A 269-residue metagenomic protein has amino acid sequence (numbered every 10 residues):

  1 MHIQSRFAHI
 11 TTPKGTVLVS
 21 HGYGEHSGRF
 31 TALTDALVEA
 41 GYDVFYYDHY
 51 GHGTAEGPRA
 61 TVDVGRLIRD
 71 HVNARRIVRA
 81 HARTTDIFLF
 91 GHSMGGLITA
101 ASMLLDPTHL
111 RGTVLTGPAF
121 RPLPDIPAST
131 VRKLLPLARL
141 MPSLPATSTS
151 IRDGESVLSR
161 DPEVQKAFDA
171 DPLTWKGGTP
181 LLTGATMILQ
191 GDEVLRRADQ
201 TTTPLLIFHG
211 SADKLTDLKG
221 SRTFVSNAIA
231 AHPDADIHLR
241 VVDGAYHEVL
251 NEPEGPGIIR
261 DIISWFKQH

Functional and structural regions predicted by a protein language model:
G22-E25, S211: Active-site glycine-rich loops that stabilize anionic/oxyanionic intermediates across multiple enzyme folds
G24-S27, G53-A82, D86, I258: Catalytic nucleophile-loop/oxyanion-hole region of alpha/beta-hydrolase and closely related hydrolase-like folds
T34-P58: Conserved alpha/beta-hydrolase
M94-T179: Alpha/beta-hydrolase-fold enzymes
T201, I207-H209, D213: Short beta-strand/loop motif that positions the catalytic acidic residue of the alpha/beta-hydrolase fold
T203, D217-N227: Short alpha-helix in the alpha/beta-hydrolase fold that links the catalytic acid
A212-T216, E248: Acidic catalytic loop of the alpha/beta-hydrolase fold
A231-H269: Catalytic active-site module of serine/aspartate enzymes centered on a nucleophile-bearing elbow/loop
